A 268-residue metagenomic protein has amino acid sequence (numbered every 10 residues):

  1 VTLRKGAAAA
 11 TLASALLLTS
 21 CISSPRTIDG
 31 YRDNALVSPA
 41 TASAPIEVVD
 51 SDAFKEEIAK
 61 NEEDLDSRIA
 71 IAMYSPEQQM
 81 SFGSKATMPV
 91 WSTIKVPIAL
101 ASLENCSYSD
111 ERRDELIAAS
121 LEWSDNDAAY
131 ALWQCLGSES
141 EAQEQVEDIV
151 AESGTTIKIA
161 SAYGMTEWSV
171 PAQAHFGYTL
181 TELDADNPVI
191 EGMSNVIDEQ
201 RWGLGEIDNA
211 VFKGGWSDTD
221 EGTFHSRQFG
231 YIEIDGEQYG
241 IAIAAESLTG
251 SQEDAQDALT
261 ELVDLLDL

Functional and structural regions predicted by a protein language model:
V1-A13: N-terminal export and membrane-targeting signals
L17-S20: C-terminal motif of bacterial Sec signal peptides marking the signal peptidase cleavage site
I22-Q78, Q134-L268: Penicillin-recognizing serine hydrolase domain
Y74-Q78, R112-A129, C135-S138: Acidic helix-start/capping segments at beta-turn-to-alpha-helix junctions
P76-E77, K85, N105, D125 (+1 more regions): Solvent-exposed coil/turn segments that connect beta secondary-structure elements in extracytoplasmic/periplasmic
G83-T87, R227: N-terminal post-signal-peptidase region of extra-cytosolic proteins
T87-S109, S120, I241: Active-site SXXK
T93-V96, N126, S169-A174: Short alpha-helical patches at coil-to-helix transitions and adjacent helical residues in well-structured domains
